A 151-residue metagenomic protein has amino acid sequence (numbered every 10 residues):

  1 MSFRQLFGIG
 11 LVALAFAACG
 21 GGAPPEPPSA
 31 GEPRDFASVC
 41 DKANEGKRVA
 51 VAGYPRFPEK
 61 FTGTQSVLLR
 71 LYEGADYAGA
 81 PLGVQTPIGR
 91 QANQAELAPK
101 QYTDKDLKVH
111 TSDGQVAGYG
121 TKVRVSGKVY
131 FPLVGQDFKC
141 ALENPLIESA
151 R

Functional and structural regions predicted by a protein language model:
M1-I9: Bacterial N-terminal signal peptides that target proteins for export
F16-A18: C-terminal motif of bacterial Sec signal peptides marking the signal peptidase cleavage site
G20-R151: OB-fold and OB-like single-stranded nucleic-acid-recognition modules and their adjacent interaction interfaces
